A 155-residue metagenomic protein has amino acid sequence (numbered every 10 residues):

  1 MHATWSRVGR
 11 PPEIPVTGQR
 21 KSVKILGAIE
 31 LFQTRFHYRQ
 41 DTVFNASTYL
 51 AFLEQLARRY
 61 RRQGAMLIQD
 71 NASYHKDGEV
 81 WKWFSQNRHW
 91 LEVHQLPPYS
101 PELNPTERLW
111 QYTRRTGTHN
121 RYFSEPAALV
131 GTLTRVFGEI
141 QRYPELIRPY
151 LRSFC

Functional and structural regions predicted by a protein language model:
M1-E54, S153-F154: Extended, low-complexity cationic-aromatic segments
H2-R10, R88-V93, W110-T116: Short glycine/proline- and charge-enriched loop/turn segments that cap or connect secondary-structure elements
R10-G18, S85-P105, Y122: RNase H-like polynucleotidyl transferase catalytic core
S22, Q69-N71, G78, H94-T118 (+1 more regions): RNase H-like two-metal-ion nuclease catalytic core shared by retroviral integrases and related mobile-element nucleases
G27, T34, L53, L67-A72 (+2 more regions): Short, conserved catalytic/metal-binding motifs centered on acidic residues
D41-N45, P101, R121: Pocket-edge positions in alpha/beta enzyme catalytic cores
A46-H94: RNase H-like DDE/DDD metal-dependent nuclease/strand-transfer catalytic core used by mobile genetic elements
T106-C155: C-terminal anion-handling pockets and recognition modules
